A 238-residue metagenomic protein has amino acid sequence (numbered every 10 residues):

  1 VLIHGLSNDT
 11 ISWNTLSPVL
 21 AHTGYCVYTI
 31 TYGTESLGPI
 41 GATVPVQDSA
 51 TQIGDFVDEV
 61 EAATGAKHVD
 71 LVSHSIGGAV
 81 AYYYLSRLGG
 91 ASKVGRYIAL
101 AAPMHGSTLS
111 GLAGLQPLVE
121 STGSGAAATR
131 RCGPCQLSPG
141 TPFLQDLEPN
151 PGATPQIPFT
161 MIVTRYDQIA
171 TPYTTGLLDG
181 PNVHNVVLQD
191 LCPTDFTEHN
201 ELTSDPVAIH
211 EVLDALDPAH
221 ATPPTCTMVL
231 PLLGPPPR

Functional and structural regions predicted by a protein language model:
V1-H4, V27-I30, P39, P45-E148: Serine-dependent carboxylesterase/thioesterase catalytic core of lipase-like alpha/beta-hydrolase/SGNH enzymes
V1-S36: Short, surface-exposed "cap/lid" segments of acyl-processing enzymes
S7-I11, T43-Q47, T51, L202-V207: Soluble non-cytosolic domains of exported or imported proteins
S12-W13, T108-L112, P172: Short, solvent-exposed loop/turn and secondary-structure capping segments
P18, H22, S86-R87, D214: Short, well-ordered alpha-helices that flank and scaffold nucleotide-derived cofactor binding pockets
A21-H22, A63-T64, V72, G89-K93 (+3 more regions): Extracellular/periplasmic catalytic domains that process cell-envelope and extracellular macromolecules
C132-A170: The feature captures the conserved acid-bearing segment of alpha/beta-hydrolase catalytic domains
T154-R238: C-terminal catalytic-base region of ester-bond hydrolases, centering on the histidine of the charge-relay
